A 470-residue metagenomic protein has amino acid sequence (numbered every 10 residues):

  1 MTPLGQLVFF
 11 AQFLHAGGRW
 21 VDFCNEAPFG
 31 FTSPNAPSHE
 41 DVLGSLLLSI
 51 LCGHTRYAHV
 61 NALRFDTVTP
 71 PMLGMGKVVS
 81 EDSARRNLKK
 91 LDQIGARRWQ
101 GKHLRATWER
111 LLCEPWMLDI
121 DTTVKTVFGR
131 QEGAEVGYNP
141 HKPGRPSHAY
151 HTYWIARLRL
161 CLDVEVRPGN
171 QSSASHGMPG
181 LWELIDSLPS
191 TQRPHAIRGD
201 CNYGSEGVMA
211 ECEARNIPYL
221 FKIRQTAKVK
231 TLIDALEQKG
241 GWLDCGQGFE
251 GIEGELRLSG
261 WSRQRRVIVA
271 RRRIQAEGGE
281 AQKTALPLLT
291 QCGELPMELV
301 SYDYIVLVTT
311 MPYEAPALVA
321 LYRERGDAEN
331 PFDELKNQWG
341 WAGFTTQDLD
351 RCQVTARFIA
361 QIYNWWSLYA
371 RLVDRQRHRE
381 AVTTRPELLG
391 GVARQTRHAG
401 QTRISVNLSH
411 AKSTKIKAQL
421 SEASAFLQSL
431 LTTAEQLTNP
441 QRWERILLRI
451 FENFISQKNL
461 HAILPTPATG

Functional and structural regions predicted by a protein language model:
M1, T32-V42, M297-E298, T346-A356: Structural motif
M1-R145, A149-Q171, S175-S190, A393-G470: Dynamic "connector" segments at or just before major functional cores
D22-E26, R64-T67, E211, L243 (+4 more regions): Short acidic (Asp/Glu) and glycine-rich catalytic loops that position anionic groups and cofactors
S45, V60, S80, A84-R85 (+8 more regions): Short, conserved catalytic/metal-binding motifs centered on acidic residues
V60, V124, A315-F358, I362-Y369: Short amphipathic alpha-helical "interface-anchor" segments enriched in bulky aromatics
Q171-K228: Domain-level cores of phosphate- or acyl-group-handling catalytic modules
P218-N337, E422-G470: An anionic, glycine-rich sequence signature occurring as long contiguous blocks
A342-S405, H410: Basic, amphipathic alpha-helical segments enriched in Lys/Arg and hydrophobic/aromatic residues
